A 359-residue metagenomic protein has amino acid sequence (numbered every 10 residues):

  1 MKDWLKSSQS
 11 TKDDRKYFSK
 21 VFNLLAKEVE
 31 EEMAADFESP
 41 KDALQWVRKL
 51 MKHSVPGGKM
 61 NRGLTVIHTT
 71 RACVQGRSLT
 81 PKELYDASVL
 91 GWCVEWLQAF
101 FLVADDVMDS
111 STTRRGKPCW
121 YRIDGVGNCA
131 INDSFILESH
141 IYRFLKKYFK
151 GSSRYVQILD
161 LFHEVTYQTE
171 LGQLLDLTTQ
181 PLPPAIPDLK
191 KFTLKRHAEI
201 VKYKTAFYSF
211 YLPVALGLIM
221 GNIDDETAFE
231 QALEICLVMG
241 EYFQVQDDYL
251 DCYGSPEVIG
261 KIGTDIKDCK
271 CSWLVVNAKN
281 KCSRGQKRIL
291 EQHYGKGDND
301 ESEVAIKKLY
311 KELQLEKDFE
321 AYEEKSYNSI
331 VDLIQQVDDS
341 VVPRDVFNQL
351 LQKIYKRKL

Functional and structural regions predicted by a protein language model:
M1-A43, S340, K356-L359: Eukaryotic N-terminal low-complexity, Ser/Thr- and Lys/Arg-rich leader segments that predominantly function as
S19, N23-A26, R48, D105 (+3 more regions): Hydrophobic core segments within long, regular secondary-structure runs in both alpha- and beta-rich folds
K20, L161, Q231-V238, D318-K325 (+1 more regions): A non-catalytic, amphipathic alpha-helix used as a structural packing/dimerization or gating element in enzyme scaffolds
F37-K287, Q352: Mg2+-dependent prenyl diphosphate-binding active-site environment of isoprenoid biosynthetic enzymes
A228, C252-Y253, R284-L290, S302-E303 (+3 more regions): Extended hydrophobic-aromatic, low-complexity segments
R288-I334: Mobile late-domain/C-terminal helix-loop "cap" segments that border catalytic sites or the cytosolic face
D332, Q336-L359: Short, amphipathic C-terminal "tail helix"
